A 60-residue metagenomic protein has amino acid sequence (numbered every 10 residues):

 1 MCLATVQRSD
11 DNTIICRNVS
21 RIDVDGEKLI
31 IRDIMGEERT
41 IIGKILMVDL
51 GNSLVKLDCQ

Functional and structural regions predicted by a protein language model:
C2, V6-D10, I14-Q60: Compact, glycine-rich, soluble single-domain proteins
